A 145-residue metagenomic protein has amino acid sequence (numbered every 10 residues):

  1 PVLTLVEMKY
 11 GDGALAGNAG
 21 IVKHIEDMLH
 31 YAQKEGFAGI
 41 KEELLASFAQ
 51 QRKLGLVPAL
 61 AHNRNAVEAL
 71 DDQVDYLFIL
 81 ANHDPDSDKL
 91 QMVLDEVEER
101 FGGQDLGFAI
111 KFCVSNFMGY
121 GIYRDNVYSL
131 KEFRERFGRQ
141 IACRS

Functional and structural regions predicted by a protein language model:
P1, L77-L80: C-terminal structured interaction module
P1-D12, M28: Conserved catalytic cores of phosphodiester-cleaving nucleases, focusing on short active-site segments
A14-A16, S87-D88: Short acidic/glycine-rich loop or secondary-structure boundary segments that cap or lie
L15-L70: Acidic, metal/cofactor-coordinating or nucleic-acid-engaging core segments within structured domains
D72-Y76: Short glycine-/polar-rich loops that comprise or flank the Walker A/P-loop and associated switch/sensor motifs
I79-S145: Polybasic (Lys/Arg-rich)
